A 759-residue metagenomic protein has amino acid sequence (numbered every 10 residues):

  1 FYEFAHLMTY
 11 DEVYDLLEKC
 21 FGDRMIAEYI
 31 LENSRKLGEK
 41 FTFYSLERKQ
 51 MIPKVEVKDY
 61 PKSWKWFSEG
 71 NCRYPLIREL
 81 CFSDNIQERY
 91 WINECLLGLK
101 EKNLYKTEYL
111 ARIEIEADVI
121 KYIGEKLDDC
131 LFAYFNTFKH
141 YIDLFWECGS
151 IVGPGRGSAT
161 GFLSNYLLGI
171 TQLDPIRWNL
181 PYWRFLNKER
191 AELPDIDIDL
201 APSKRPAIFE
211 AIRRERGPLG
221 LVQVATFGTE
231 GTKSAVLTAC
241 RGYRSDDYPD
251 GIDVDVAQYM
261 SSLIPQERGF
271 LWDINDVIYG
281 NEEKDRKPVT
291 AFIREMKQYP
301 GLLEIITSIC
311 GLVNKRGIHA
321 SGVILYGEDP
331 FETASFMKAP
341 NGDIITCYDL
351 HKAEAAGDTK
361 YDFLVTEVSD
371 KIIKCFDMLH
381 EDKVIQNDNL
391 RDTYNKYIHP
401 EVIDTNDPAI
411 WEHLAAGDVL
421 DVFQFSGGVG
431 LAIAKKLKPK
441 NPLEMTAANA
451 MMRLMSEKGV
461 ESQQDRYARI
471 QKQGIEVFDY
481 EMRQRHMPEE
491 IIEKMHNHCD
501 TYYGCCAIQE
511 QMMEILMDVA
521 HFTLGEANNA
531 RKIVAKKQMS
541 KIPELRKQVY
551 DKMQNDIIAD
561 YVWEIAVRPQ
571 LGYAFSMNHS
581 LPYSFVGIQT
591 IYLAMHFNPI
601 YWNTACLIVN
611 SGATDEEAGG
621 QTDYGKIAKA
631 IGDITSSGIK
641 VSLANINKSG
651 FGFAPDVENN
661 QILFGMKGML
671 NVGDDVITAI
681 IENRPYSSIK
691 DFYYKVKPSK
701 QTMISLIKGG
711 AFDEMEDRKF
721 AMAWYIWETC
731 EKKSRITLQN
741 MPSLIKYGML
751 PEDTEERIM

Functional and structural regions predicted by a protein language model:
F1-M759: Alpha-helical scaffold/interaction cores of sigma-54-like transcription cofactors and many family A DNA polymerases
